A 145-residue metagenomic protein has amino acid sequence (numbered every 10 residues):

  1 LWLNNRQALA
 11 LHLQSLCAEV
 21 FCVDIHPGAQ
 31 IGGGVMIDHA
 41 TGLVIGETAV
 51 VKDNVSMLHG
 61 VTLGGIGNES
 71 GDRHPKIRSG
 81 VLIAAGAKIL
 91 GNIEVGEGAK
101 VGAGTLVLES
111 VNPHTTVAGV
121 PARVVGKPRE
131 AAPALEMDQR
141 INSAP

Functional and structural regions predicted by a protein language model:
L1-F21, A132-P145: Terminal amphipathic alpha-helical/low-complexity segments used for targeting or macromolecular assembly
A18-V125: Structural signal for interior beta-strand "rungs" in well-ordered beta-sheet cores of soluble enzyme domains
